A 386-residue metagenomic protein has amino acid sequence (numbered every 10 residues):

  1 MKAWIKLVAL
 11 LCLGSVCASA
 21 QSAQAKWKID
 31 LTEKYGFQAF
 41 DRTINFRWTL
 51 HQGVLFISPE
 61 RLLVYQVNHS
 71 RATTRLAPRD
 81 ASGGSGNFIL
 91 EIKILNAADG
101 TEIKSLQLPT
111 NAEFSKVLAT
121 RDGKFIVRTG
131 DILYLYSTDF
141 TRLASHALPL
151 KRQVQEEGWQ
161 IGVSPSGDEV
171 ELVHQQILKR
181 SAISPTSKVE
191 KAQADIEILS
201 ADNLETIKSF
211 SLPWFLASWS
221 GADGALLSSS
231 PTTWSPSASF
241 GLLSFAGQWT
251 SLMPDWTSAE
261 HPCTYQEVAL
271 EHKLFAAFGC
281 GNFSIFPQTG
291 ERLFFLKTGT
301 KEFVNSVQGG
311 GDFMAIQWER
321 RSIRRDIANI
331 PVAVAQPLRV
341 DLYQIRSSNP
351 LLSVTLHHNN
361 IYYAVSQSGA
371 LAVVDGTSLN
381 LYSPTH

Functional and structural regions predicted by a protein language model:
K6-V16: Bacterial N-terminal signal peptides
Q24-N45, A81-Q107, L133-K151, K188-S211 (+4 more regions): Surface-exposed loop/turn elements that mediate protein-protein interactions on large endomembrane-trafficking
D41-A81, N87, A112: Beta-strand-rich domains and repeat architectures in extracellular enzymes and scaffolds, especially beta-propellers
T43-L55, T110-T120, R152-S164, S211-D223 (+3 more regions): Repeated scaffold domains used in trafficking and secretory/extracellular systems, primarily beta-propellers
L63-Y65, I126, E171, L226-L227 (+3 more regions): Structural core positions within WD40/WD-like beta-propeller blades
Q66-G86, H174-E190, T232-T233, E319-V334: Short, conserved, GDST-rich strand-edge loop motifs in beta-rich repeat architectures
L296-L342: Loop/turn-rich, solvent-exposed surfaces of beta-rich toroidal or solenoidal domains
H358-H386: Blade-level signature of beta-propeller repeat domains, shared across WD40, Kelch, NHL, RCC1 and BNR/Asp-box propellers
